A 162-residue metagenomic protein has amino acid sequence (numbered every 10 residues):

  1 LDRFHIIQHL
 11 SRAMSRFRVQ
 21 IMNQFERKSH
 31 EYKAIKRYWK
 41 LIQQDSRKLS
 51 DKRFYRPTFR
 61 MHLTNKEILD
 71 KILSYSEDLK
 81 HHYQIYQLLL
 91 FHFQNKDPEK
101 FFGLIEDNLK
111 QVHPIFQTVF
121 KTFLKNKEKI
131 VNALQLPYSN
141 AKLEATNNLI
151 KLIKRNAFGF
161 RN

Functional and structural regions predicted by a protein language model:
L1, N23: Basic, low-complexity intrinsically disordered segments
F4-S11, E26-N162: Acidic/histidine-rich catalytic cores and adjacent linkers of DNA breakage/strand-transfer/modification proteins
S11-M22: Short, surface-exposed amphipathic charged segments that create phosphate/polyanion-binding patches used for binding
